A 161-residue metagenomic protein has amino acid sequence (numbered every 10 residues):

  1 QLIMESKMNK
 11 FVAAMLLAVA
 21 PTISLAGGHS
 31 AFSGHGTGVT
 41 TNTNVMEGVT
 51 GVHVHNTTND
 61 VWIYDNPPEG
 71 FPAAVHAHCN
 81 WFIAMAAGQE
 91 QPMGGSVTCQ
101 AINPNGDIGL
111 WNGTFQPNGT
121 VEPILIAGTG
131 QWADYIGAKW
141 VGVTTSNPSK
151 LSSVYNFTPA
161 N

Functional and structural regions predicted by a protein language model:
Q1-K7: Short, Lys/Arg-enriched N-terminal segments with co-localized hydrophobic residues within the first ~10-30 amino acids
K7-L17: Sec-dependent signal peptide recognition, specifically the positively charged N-region followed immediately by
P21-I23: N-terminal signal peptide c-region/cleavage motif recognized by signal peptidases
G27-N161: Beta-strand-enriched cores of mature, soluble protein domains
